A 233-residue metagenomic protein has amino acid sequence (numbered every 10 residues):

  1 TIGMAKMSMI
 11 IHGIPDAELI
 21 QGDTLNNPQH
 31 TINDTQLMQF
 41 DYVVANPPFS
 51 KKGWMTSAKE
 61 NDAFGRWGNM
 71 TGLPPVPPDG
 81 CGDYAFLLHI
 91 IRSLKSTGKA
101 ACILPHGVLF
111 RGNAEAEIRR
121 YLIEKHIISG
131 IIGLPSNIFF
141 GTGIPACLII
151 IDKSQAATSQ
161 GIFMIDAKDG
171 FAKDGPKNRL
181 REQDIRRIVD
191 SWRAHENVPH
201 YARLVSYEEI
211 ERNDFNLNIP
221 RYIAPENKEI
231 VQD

Functional and structural regions predicted by a protein language model:
T1-G3, A114: Secondary-structure capping and boundary motifs in well-ordered enzyme cores
G3-L37: S-adenosyl-L-methionine
Q21, N26, D34-D233: A conserved structural/catalytic subdomain of Rossmann-like adenosyl-cofactor enzymes
